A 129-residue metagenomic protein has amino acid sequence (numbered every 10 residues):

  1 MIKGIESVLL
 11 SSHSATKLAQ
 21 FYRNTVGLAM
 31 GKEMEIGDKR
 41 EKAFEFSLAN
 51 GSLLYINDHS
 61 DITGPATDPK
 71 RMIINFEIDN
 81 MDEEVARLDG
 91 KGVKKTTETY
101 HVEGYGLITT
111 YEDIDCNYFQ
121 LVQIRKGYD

Functional and structural regions predicted by a protein language model:
M1-A19, R71-I74, R125-D129: N-terminal beta-strand motif that seeds the catalytic metal site of vicinal oxygen chelate
M1-K3, D89-D129: Vicinal oxygen chelate
L9-S52: Core segments of cupin and vicinal oxygen chelate
R23-T25, R87-G92: Short amphipathic alpha-helices in soluble, non-transmembrane regions that often serve as interface/regulatory elements
R40-K42, K70, Y105: Exposed loop/turn and edge beta-strand positions of beta-sandwich/beta-sheet ligand-binding modules
A43-E45, N75, I108-T110: Short hydrophobic/aromatic beta-strand element in the GNAT-like acyltransferase core that lines or flanks the acyl-donor
N57-D61, Q123-K126: Acetyl-CoA-dependent GNAT
T67-L88: Mid-chain, well-packed structural core segment of small domains
